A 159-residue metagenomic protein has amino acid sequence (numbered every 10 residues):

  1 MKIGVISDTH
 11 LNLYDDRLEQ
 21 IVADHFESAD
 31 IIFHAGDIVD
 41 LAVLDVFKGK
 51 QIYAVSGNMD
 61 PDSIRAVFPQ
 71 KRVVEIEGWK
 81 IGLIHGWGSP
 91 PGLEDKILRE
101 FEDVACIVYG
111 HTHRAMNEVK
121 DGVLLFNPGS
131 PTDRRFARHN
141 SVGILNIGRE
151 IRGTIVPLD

Functional and structural regions predicted by a protein language model:
M1-D45, G49-K50, D60-Q70, G78 (+1 more regions): N-terminal active-site segment of His-dependent metallophosphoesterases
V5-S7, I31-D37, Y53-N58, L83-H85 (+2 more regions): Active-site neighborhood of phospho(di)ester-bond hydrolases with catalytic His/Asp-centered motifs
I6, I76-E77, R99-D103, K120 (+1 more regions): Binuclear metal-dependent phosphoesterase catalytic core
H10-Y14, V39-A42, M59-R65, G88-L93 (+2 more regions): Active-site environment of divalent metal-dependent phosphoester hydrolases
L13-H25, L83-I84, G88-F101: Pre-active-site segment of Zn-dependent metallo-hydrolases
K50-I52, G122-V123: A short helix->loop->beta-strand "cap" motif at the edges of active sites that frequently abuts
M59, A66-L83, P91-E100: Glycine/small-residue-rich loop that forms an oxyanion/phosphate-binding "nest" at active or ligand-binding sites
K71-R72, A115, G143: Residue-level detector of beta-strand structural context in well-folded domains
